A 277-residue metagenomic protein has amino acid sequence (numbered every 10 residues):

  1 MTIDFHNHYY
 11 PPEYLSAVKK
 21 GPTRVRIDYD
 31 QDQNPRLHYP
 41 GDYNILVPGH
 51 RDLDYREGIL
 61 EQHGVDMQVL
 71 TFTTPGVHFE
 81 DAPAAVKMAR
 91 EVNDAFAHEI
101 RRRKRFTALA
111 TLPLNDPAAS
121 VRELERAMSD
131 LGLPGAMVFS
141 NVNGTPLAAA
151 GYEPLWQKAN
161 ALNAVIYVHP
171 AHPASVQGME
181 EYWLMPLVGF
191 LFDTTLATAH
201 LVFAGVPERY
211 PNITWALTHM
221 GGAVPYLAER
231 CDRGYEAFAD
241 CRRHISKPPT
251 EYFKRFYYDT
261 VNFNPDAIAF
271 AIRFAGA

Functional and structural regions predicted by a protein language model:
M1-A277: Helix-coil boundary/capping segments in enzymes
